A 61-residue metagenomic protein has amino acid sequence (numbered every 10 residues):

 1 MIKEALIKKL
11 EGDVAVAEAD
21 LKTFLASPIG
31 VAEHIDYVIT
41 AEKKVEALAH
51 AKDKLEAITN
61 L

Functional and structural regions predicted by a protein language model:
M1-L61: Extended, charge-rich alpha-helical interface modules
